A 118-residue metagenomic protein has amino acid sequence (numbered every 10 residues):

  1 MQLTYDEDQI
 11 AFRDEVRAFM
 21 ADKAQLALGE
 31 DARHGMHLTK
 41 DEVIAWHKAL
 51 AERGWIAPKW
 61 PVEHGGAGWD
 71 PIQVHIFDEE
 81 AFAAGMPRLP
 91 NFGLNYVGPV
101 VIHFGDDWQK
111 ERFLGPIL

Functional and structural regions predicted by a protein language model:
M1-R13: Intrinsic disorder at enzyme termini
Q9, M20, D106: Residue-level signal for inorganic ion chemistry
Q25-L118: Glycine-rich flavin
